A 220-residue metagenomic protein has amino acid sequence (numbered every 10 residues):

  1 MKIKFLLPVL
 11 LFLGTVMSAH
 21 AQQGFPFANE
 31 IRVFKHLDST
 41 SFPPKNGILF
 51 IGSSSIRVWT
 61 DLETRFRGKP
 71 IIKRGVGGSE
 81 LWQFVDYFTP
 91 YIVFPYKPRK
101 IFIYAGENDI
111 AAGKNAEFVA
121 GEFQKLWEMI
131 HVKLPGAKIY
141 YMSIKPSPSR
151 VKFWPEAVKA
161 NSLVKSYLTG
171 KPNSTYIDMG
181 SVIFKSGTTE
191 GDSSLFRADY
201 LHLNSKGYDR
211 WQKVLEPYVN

Functional and structural regions predicted by a protein language model:
M1-F50, T60, T64-R65: N-terminal secretory targeting modules
L11, P148-N220: Catalytic His-Asp segment of secreted/periplasmic serine-dependent ester chemistry enzymes
H36-G47, F88-F94, E128-H131: Short amphipathic alpha-helices and their capping/turn segments at secondary-structure boundaries
I56-R65, P70-I72, W82-A120, Y140 (+1 more regions): Oxyanion-hole/transition-state-stabilizing segment in secreted/luminal serine hydrolases and related acyltransferases
N108, Q124, M129, K133 (+1 more regions): Extracellular glycan-modifying ectodomains
A116-L126, E156-N161: Charged helix-capping and loop-helix junction motifs
L134-K138: A short helix->loop->beta-strand "cap" motif at the edges of active sites that frequently abuts
